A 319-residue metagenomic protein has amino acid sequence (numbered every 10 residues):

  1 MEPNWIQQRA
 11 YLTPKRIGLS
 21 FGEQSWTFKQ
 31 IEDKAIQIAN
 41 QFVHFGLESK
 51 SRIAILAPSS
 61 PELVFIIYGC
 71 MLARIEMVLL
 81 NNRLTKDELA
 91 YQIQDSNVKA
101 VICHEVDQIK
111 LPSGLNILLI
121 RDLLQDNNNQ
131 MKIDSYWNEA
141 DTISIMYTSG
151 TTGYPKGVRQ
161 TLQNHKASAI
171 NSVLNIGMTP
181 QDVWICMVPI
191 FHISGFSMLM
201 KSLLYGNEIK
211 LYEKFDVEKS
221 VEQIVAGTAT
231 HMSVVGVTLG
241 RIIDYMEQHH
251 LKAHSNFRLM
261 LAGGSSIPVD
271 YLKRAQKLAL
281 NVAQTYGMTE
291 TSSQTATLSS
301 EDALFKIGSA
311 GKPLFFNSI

Functional and structural regions predicted by a protein language model:
N4-T27: AMP-dependent adenylate-forming
Q24, A39-L84: Conserved AMP-binding/adenylate-forming
T27-K29, I143-A167: Conserved AMP-binding A3 loop
A57, I75-I93, E105-D107, M187 (+3 more regions): ATP-dependent adenylate-forming carboxylate-activation enzymes
E105-A140, Y154, M246: ANL superfamily adenylate-forming
N129-Y147, Y154, G177-V183, T291: Conserved pre-ATP/AMP-binding loop-to-beta segment of ANL
K166-V183, F191-H231, R241, Y245: Conserved AMP-binding/adenylation subdomain of ANL enzymes
A229-V234, I242-F305, S318: Gly/Ser/Thr-rich phosphate-binding loop
